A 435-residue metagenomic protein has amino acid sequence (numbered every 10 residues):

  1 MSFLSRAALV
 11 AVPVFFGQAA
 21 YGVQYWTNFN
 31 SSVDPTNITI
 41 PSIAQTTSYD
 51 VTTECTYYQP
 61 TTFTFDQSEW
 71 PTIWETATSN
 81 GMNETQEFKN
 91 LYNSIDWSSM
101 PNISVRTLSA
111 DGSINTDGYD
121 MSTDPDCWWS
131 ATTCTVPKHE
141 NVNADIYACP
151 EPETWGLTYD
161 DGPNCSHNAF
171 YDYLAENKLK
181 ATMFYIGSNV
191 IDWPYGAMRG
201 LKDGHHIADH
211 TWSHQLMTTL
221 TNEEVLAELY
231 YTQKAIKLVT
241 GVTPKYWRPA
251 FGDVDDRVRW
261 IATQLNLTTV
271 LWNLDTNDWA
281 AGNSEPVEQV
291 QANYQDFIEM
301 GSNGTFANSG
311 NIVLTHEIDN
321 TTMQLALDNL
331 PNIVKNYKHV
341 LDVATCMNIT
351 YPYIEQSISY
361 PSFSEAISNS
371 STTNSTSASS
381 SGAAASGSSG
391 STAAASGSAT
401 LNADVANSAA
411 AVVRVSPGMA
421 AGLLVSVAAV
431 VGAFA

Functional and structural regions predicted by a protein language model:
M1-V12, V415-A420: Classical eukaryotic N-terminal signal peptides for Sec-dependent ER targeting/secretion, especially the positively
L4, A19-L157, K338-T373: N-terminal pre-catalytic segment of deacetylase/amide-hydrolase enzymes
A11-F29, A429-A435: N-terminal signal peptide
A77-N80, E84, F88-T218, E224-K245 (+1 more regions): Active-site beta->alpha N-cap acidic-glycine motif
D161-G162, F184-S188, T211-S213, R248-G252 (+3 more regions): Active-site-proximal beta-strand/loop segments in catalytic clefts of secreted hydrolases
I191, T321-A394: C-terminal domain-boundary segment and adjacent tail
K202, Q215-T240, D253-N308: Alpha-helical scaffold elements lining the catalytic groove of polysaccharide deacetylases
A406-A435: Cleavable C-terminal sorting propeptides in eukaryotic secreted/cell-surface proteins
